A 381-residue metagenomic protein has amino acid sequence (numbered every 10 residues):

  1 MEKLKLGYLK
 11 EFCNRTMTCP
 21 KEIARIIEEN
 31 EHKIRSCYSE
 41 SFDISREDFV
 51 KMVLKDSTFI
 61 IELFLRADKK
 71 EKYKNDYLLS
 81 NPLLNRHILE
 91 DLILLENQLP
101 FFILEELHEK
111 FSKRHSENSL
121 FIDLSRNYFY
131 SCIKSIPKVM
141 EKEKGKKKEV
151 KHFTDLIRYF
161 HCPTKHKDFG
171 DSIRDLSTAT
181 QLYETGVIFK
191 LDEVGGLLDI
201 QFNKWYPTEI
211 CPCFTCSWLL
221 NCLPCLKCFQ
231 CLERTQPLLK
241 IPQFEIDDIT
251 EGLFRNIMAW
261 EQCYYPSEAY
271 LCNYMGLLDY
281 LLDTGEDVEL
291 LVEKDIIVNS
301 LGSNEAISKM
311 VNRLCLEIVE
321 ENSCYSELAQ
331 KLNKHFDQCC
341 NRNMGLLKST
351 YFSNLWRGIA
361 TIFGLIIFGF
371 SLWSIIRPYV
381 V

Functional and structural regions predicted by a protein language model:
M1-I359, V380-V381: Non-transmembrane
I362-L372: Hydrophobic alpha-helical cores of multi-pass transmembrane domains in eukaryotic membrane proteins
L372-V381: Membrane-lumen (extracellular) interface motif
